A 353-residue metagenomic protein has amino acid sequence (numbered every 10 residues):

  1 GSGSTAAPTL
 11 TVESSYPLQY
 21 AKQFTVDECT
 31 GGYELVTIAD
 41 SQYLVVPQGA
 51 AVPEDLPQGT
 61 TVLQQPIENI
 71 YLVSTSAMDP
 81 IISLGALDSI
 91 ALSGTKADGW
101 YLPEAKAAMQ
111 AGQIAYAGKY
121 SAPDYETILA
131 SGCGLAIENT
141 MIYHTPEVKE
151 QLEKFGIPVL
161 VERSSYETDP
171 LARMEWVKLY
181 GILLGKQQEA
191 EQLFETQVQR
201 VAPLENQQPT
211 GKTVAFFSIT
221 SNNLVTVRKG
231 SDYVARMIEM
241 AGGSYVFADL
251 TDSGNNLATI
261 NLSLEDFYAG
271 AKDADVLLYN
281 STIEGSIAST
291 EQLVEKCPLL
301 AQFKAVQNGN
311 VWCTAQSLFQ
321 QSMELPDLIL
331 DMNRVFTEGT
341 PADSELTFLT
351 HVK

Functional and structural regions predicted by a protein language model:
G1-M78, E189-F216, T340-K353: Bacterial Sec-exported substrate-binding components of ABC uptake systems
E34, L44-L129, L135-I142: A short, structured surface patch at a secondary-structure boundary
Q64, G118-P123, N139-P146, E167-M174 (+6 more regions): Soluble non-cytosolic domains of exported or imported proteins
E68, D79-I82, E126-A130, E150 (+11 more regions): Solvent-exposed, polar/charged alpha-helical surfaces in well-ordered, non-transmembrane soluble domains, broadly
E68, S76-M78, S93-E104, H144-E147 (+3 more regions): Extracytoplasmic ligand-binding site segments that recognize negatively charged/polar headgroups
N69-L72, S89-G94, L135-N139, V159-E162 (+5 more regions): Structural recognition of the beta-strand scaffold that forms the well-ordered cores of secreted hydrolase catalytic
E167-E195, V276-K353: Structured C-terminal subdomain patch of bacterial secreted/periplasmic proteins
R200, N206-A288: Flexible, glycine-rich surface segments
